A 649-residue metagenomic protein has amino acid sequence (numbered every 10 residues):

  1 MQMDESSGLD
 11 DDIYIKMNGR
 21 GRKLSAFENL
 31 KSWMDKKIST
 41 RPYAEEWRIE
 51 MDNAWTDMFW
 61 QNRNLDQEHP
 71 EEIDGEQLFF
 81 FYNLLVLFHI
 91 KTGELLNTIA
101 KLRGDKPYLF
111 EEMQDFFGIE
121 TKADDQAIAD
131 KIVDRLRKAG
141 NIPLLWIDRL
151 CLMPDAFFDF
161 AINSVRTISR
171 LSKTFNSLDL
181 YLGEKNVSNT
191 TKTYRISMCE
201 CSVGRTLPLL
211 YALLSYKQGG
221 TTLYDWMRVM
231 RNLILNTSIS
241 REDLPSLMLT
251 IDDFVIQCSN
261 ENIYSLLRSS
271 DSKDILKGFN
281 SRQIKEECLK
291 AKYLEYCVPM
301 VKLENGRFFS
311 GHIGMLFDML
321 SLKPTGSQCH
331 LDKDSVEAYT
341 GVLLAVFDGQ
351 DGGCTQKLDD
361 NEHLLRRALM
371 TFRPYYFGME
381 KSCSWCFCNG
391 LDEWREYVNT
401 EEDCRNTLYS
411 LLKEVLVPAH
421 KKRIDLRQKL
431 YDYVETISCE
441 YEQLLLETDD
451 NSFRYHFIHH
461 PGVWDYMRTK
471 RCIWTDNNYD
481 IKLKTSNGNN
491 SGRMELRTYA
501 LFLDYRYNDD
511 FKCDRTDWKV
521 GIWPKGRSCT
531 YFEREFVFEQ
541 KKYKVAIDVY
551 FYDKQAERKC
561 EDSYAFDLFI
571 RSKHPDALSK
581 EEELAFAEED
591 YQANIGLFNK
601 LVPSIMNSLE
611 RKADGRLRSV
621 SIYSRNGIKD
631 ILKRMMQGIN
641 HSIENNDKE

Functional and structural regions predicted by a protein language model:
M1-E649: Flexible coil/loop and intrinsically disordered segments
